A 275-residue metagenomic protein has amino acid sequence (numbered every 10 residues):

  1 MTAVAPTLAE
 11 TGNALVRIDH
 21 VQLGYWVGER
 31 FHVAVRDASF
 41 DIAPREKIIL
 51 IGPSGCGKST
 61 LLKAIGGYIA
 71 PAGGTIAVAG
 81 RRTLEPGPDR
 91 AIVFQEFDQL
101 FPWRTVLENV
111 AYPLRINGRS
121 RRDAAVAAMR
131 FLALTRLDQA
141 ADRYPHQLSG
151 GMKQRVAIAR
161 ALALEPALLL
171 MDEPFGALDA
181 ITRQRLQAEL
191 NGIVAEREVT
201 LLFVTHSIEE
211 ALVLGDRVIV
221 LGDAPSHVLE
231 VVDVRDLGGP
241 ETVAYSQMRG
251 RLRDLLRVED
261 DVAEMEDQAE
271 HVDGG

Functional and structural regions predicted by a protein language model:
L8-L15, G24-D37: A short, flexible loop at the N-terminus of ABC-type nucleotide-binding domains that lies
G66: Helix-to-loop junction immediately C-terminal to a conserved catalytic motif
G74-P86: Conserved ABC transporter NBD signature motif
R104-A111: Short coil-to-helix segment of the ABC ATPase nucleotide-binding domain corresponding to the Q-loop/switch region
R115, R122-A140, G192: Conserved ABC ATPase "signature" region
R143-H146, L164: Conserved signature/switch motifs of ABC ATPase nucleotide-binding domains
I158: Hydrophobic anchor residue at the start of the ABC signature
L169-D172: Catalytic Walker B motif of ABC-type/P-loop ATPase nucleotide-binding domains
